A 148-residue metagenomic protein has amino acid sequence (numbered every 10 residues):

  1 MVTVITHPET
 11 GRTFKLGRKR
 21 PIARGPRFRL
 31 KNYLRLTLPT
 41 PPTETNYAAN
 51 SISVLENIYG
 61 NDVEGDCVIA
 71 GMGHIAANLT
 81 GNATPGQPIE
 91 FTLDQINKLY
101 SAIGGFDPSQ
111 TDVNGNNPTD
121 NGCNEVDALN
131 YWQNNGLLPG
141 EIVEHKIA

Functional and structural regions predicted by a protein language model:
M1-A148: Catalytic-core signature of thiol
